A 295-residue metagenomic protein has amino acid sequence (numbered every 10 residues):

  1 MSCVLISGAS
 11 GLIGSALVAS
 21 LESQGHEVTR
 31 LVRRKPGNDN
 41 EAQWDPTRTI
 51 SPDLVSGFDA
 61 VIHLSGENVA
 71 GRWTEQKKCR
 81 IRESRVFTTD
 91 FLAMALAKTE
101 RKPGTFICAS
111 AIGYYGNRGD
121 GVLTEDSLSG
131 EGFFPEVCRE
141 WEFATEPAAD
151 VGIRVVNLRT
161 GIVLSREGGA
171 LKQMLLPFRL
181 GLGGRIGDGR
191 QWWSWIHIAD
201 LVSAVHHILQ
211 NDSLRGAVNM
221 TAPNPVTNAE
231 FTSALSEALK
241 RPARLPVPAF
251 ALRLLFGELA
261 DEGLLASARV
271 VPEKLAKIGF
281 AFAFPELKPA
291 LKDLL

Functional and structural regions predicted by a protein language model:
V4-Q24: N-terminal Rossmann NAD(P)H-binding glycine-rich loop of SDR-like oxidoreductase domains
P36, N40-F91: NAD(P)H-binding glycine-rich loop region in Rossmannoid oxidoreductase-like domains and their noncatalytic homologs
D90-G132: Conserved Rossmann-fold NAD(P)-dependent oxidoreductase catalytic core, especially the SDR/UDP-sugar
S110, F143-R166: Conserved beta-loop-beta element that borders a ligand/cofactor-binding pocket
R139, V151-I153, L164-Q173, H207-V218: Glycine/proline-rich active-site loop of Rossmann-fold NAD(P)-dependent oxidoreductases
L175-G183, Q191-V226: Alpha-helical substrate-binding/gating segment
N211-E258, K292-L295: Mid/C-terminal beta-alpha module of Rossmann-like enzyme folds, strongest in SDR-family dehydrogenases/epimerases
D261-L295: C-terminal amphipathic/interface module of NAD(P)-dependent oxidoreductases and related NAD-binding regulators
